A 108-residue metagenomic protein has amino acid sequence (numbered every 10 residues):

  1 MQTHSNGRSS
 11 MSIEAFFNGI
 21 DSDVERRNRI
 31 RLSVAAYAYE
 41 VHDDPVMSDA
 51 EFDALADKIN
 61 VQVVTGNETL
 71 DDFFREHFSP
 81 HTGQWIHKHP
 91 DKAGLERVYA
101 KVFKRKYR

Functional and structural regions predicted by a protein language model:
Q2-R108: Phosphate/adenylate-binding "loop-and-lid" substructures adjacent to NTP/NAD/dNTP-binding pockets in NTP-dependent
